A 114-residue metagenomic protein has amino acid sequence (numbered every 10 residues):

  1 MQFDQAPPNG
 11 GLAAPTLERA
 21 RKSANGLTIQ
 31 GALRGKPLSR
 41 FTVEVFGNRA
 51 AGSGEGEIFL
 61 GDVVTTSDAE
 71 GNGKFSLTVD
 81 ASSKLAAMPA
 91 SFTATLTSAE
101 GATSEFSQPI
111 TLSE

Functional and structural regions predicted by a protein language model:
M1-D62, K84-P89, T93-T95: A sequence-level detector for low-complexity, Ser/Thr- and acidic-rich stretches
S23, D68, S98: Acidic surface patches and DE-rich sequence motifs
Q30-A32, E70-K84: Exposed aromatic-hydrophobic patches
G61-E70: Short, acidic Ser/Thr/Gly-rich low-complexity loop/linker segments typical of extracellular and cell-surface proteins
E100-E114: Edge beta-strands of extracellular beta-sandwich domains
